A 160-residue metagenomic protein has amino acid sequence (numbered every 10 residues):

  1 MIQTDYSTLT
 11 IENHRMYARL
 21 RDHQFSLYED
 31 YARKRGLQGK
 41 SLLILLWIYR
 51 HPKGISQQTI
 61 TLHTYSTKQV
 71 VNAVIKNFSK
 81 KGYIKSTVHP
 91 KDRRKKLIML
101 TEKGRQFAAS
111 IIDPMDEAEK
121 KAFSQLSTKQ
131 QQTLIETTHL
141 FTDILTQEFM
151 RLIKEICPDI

Functional and structural regions predicted by a protein language model:
M1-D5, K129-I160: C-terminal regulatory/oligomerization modules of transcriptional regulators
M1-R35: N-terminal leader segment of winged-helix/HTH proteins
T4, T8-I11, R15, G39 (+5 more regions): Residues at secondary-structure transition points
Y17, L45-I48, T138: Hydrophobic structural patches
Y17-L20, Q24-L27, T64, F107-F123 (+1 more regions): Alpha-helical linker/hinge and terminal dimerization helices associated with HTH transcriptional regulators
S26-V70: N-terminal helix-turn-helix DNA-binding core of bacterial DNA-binding proteins
K76-E136: Charged, amphipathic alpha-helical coiled-coil/dimerization segments
